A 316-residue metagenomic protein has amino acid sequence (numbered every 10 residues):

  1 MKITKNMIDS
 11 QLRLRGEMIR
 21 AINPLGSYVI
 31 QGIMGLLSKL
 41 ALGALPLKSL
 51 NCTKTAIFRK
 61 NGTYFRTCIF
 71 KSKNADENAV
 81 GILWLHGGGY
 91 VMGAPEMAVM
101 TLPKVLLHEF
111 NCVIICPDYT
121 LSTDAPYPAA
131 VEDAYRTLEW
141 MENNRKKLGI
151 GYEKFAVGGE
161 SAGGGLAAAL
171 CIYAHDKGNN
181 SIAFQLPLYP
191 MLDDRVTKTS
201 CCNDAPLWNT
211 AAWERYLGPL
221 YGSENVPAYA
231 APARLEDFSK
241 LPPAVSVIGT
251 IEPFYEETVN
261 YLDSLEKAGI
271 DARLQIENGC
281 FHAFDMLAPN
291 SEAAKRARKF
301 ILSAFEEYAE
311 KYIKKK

Functional and structural regions predicted by a protein language model:
M1-F70, E310-K316: A glycine/proline-hinged amphipathic helix-loop "lid/cap" segment that gates access to hydrophobic ligand pockets
I22-L25, T53-K316: Alpha/beta-hydrolase superfamily serine-hydrolase fold, recognizing
